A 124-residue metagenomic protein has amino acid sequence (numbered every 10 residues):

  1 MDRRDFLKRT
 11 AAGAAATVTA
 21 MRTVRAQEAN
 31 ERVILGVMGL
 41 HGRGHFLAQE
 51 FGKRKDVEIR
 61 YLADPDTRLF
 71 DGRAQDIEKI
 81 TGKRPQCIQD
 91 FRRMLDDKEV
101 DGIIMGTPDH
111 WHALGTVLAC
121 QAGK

Functional and structural regions predicted by a protein language model:
M1-A122: N-terminal glycine-/serine-/threonine-rich beta1-alpha1-beta2 phosphate-ribose binding loop of Rossmann-like
